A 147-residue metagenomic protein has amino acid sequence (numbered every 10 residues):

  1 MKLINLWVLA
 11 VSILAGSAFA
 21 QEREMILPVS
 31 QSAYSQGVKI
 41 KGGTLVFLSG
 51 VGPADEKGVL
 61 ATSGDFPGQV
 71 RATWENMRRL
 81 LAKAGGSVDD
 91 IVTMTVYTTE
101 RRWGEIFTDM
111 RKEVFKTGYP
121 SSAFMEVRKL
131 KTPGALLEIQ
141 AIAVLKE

Functional and structural regions predicted by a protein language model:
L3-E75, R79-T93, T98-E147: N-terminal presequence-like segments and the immediate start of the first folded domain
